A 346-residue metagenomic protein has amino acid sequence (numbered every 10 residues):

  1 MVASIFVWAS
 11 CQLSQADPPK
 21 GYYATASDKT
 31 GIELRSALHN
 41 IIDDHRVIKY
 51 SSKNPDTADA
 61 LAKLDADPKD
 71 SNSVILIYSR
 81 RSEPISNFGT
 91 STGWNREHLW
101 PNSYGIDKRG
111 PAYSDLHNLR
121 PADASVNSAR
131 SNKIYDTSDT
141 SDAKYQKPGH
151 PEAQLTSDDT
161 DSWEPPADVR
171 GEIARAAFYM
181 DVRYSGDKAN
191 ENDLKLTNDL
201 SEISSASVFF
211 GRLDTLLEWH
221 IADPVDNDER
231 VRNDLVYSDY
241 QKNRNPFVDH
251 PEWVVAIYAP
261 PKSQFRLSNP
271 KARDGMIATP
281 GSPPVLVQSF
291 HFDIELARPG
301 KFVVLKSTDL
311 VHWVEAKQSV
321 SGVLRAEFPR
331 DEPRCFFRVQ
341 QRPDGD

Functional and structural regions predicted by a protein language model:
M1-S10: Bacterial N-terminal signal peptides
C11-Q12, K20-Y22, L305, P343-G345: Enriched but not universal
L13-S82, A256-Y258, S263-R266: N-terminal module-boundary/linker segments of secreted carbohydrate-active enzymes
V74-Y78, V248, V255, V303-L305 (+1 more regions): Ordered hydrophobic segments in well-structured contexts
G89-N95, W100-G275: Domain-level detector of nuclease and nuclease-like folds in predominantly extracellular/periplasmic contexts
P270-D346: Short, composition-biased motifs enriched in small/polar/acidic residues
